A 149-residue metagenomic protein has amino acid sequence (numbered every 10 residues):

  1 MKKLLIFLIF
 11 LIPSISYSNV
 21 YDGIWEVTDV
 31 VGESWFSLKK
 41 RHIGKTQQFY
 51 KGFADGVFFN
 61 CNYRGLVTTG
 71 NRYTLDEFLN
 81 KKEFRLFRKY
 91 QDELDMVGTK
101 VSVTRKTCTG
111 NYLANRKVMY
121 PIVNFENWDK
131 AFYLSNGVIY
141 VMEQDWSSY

Functional and structural regions predicted by a protein language model:
K3-P13: Sec-dependent N-terminal signal peptides
S14-S18: Sec/Tat signal peptide C-region and signal peptidase I cleavage site
V20-D22, V27-N62, V103, N111-R116: Short, solvent-exposed loop/hinge segments that bridge or flank secondary-structure elements
L38-L86, L134-V138: N-terminal glycine/threonine-rich, aromatic-flanked beta-hairpin/loop signature
F78-Y149: Beta-sheet ligand-binding and adhesion/scaffold domains
